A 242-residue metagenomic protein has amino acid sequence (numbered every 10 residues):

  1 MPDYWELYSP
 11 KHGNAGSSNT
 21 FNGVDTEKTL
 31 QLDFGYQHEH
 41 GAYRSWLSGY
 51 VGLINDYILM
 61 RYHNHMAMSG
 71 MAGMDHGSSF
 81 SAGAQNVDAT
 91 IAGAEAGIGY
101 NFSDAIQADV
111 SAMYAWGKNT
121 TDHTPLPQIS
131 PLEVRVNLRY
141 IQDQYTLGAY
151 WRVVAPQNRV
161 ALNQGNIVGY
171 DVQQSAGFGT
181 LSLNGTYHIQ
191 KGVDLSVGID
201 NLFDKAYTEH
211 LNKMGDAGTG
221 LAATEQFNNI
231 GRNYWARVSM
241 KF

Functional and structural regions predicted by a protein language model:
M1-I54, N101-A105, D109-W116, N137-R139 (+4 more regions): Structural signature of Gram-negative outer-membrane beta-barrels, strongest in the C-terminal barrel of TonB-dependent
M1-L32, V51-S79, R152-V168, D200 (+1 more regions): Surface-exposed extracellular loop regions of Gram-negative outer-membrane beta-barrel proteins, predominantly
G13, N22-K28, A84-T90, H123-E133 (+2 more regions): Replace "Gram-negative outer membrane beta-barrel proteins" with "bacterial and organellar outer membrane beta-barrel
N19-D25, Q31, A42-Q107, E225-R237: Outer membrane beta-barrel strand-and-loop segments of large Gram-negative receptors, especially TonB-dependent
Y50-I54, M71-L162, F203, K241: Gram-negative outer-membrane beta-barrel transporters
A92, A206-F242: C-terminal beta-signal and terminal closure region of outer-membrane beta-barrel proteins
G99, N184, H188-Q190, A206 (+1 more regions): Outer-membrane beta-barrel proteins
T186-S196, L202, R232: Subset of outer-membrane beta-barrel
